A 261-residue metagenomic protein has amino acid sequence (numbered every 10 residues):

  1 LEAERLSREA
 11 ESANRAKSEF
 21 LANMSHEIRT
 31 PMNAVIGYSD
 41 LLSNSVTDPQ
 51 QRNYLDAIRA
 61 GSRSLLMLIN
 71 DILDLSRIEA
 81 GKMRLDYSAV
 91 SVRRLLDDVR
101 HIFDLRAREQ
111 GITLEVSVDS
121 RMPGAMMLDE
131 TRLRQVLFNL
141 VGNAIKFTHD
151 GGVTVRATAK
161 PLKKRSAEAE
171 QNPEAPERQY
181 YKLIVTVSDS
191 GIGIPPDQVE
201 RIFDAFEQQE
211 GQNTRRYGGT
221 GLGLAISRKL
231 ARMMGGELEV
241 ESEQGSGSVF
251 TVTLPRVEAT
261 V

Functional and structural regions predicted by a protein language model:
E2-N44, A60-R63: Primarily the dimerization/phosphotransfer
I36-Y38, S64-L75, L95-D98, V136: Coiled-coil phosphoacceptor/dimerization helix of two-component systems
S76-Y87: Helix-loop junction within the histidine kinase core
A144-I145: Short helix-loop "hinge" at the ATP-lid/N-box region of the Bergerat-fold HATPase_c
K182, I194-Q208: Short conserved segment of the HATPase_c
G235-E241: Glycine-rich ATP-binding loops of the HATPase_c
